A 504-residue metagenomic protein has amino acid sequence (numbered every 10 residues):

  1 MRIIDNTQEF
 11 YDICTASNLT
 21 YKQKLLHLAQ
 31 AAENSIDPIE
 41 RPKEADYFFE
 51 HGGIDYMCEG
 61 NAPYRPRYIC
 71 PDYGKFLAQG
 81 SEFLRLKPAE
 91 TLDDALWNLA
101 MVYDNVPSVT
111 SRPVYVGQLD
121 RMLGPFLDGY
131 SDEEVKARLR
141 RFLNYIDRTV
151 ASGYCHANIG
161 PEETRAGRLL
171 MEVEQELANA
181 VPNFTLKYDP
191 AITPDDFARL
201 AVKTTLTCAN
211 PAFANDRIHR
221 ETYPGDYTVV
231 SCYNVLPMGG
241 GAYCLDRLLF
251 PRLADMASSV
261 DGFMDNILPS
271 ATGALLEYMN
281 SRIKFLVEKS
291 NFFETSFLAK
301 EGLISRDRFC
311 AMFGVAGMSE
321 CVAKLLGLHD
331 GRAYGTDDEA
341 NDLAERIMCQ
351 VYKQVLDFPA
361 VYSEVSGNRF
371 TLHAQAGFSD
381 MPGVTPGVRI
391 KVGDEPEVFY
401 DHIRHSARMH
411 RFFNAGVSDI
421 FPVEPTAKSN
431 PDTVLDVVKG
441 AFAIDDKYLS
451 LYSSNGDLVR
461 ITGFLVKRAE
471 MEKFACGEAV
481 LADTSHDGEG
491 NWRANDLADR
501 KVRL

Functional and structural regions predicted by a protein language model:
R2-D307, L328, Y334-D337, L356-L504: Conserved catalytic cores of very large enzyme subunits
V114, S305-C321: Conserved phosphate/anionic-ligand binding catalytic regions in large, soluble enzymes, centered on
L268-T272, G314-G317, V322, L326: A conserved active-site cap/scaffold subdomain adjacent to cofactor or substrate pockets
R332-Q354: Short secondary-structure subsegments characteristic of cysteine-rich extracellular domains
